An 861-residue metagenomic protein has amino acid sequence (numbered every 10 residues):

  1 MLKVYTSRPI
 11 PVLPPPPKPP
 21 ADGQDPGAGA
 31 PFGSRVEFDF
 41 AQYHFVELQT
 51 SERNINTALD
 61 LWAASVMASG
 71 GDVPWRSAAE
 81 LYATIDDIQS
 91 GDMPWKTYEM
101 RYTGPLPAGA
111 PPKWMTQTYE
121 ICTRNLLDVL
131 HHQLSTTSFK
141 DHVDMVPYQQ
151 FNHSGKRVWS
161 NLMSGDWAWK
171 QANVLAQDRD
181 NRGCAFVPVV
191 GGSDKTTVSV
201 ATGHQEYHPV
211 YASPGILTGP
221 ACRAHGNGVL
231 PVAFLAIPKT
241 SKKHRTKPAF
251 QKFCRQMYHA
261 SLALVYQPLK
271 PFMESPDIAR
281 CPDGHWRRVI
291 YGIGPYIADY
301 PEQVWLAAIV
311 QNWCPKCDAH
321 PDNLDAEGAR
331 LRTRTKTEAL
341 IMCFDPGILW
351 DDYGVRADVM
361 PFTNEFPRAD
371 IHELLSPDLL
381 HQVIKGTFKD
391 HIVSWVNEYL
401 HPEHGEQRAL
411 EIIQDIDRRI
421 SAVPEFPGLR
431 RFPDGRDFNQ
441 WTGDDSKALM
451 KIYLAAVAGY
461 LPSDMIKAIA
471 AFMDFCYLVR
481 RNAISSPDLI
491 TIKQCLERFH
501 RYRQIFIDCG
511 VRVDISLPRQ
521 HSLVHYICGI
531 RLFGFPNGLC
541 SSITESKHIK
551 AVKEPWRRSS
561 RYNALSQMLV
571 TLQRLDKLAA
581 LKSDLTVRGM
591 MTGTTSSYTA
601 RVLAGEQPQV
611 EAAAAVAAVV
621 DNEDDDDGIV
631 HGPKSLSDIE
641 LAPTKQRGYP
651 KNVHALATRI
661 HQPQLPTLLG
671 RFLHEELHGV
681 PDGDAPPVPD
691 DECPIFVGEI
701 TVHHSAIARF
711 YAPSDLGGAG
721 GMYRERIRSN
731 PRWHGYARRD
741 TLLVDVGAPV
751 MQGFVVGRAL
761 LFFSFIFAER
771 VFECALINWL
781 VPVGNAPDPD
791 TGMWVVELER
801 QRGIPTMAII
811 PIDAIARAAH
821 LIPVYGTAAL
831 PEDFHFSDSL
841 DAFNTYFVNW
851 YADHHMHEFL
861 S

Functional and structural regions predicted by a protein language model:
M1-T97: N-terminal regions that are enriched for targeting/export leaders and immediately downstream pro/stem segments
F32-F40, F234-P248, L429-P433, L449-K451 (+1 more regions): Surface-exposed beta-strand-to-loop junctions that form interaction patches on eukaryotic regulatory domains
R35, T50-N56, C184-P188, S193 (+12 more regions): Eukaryote-biased feature marking scaffold/signaling PDZ-domain proteins and nuclear chromatin regulators
G71-A79, E274-Y291, I466-A471: Short, glycine/acidic-rich hinge or "gate" loops at secondary-structure transitions that mediate conformational
L81, I85-N181, G386-K389, S394-S861: Terminal interaction-prone segments of large eukaryotic proteins
L130, S138, V143-G191, T196 (+3 more regions): Charged (Asp/Glu and Lys/Arg) segments that form or flank catalytic channels of large polymer- and nucleotide-handling
P188-G191, S199-T202, V210, V232-A233 (+9 more regions): Conserved, well-structured core segments
Q205-E274, A326-R356, A759-S861: E2/UBC-UEV (E2-variant) core
